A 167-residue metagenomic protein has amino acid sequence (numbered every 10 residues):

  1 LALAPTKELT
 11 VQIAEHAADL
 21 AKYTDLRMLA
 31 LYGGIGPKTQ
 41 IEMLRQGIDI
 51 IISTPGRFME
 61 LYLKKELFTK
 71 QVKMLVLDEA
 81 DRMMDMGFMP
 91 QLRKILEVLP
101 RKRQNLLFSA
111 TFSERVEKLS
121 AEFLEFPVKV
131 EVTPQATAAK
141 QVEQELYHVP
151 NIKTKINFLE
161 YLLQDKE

Functional and structural regions predicted by a protein language model:
L1-L63, K70-M74, E117-A121, K129-V132 (+1 more regions): Conserved nucleic-acid-binding Ia/Ib motif block in the N-terminal RecA-like helicase ATPase lobe
I13-A14, D19, F68-A139: Post-DEXD/H (motif II) to motif III coupling segment of the RecA-like Helicase ATP-binding lobe
K22, R45, L63, E97-P100 (+1 more regions): Residue-level signal for alpha-helix termini/capping positions
M28-A30, N105, P127-K129, Q144-H148: Conserved beta-strand scaffold positions in the cores of enzyme catalytic domains, especially in NTP/NDP-utilizing
I35-E42, M83-D85, L106-L107, E145-I152: Flexible beta-alpha connector loops of hexameric P-loop NTPases
R57, Q91-K94, T154, F158: Well-ordered alpha-helical segments embedded in enzymatic catalytic cores
Q141-E167: Conserved interdomain hinge at the start of the Helicase C-terminal
